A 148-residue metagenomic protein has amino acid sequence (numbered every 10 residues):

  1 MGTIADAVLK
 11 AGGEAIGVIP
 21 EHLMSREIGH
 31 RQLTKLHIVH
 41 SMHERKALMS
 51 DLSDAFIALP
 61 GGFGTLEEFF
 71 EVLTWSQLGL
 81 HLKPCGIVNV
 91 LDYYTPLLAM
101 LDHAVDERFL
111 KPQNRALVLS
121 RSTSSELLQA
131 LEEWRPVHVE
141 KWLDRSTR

Functional and structural regions predicted by a protein language model:
M1-L52, V90-S125, Q129-A130, W134-R148: A cross-family phosphate/adenosyl-ligand binding-site feature
M1-T3, G64-E71: Short glycine/serine/threonine-rich phosphate/pyrophosphate-binding segments that cradle anionic phosphate groups
G12, G79-L82: Glycine-centered short loops/turns at secondary-structure junctions
E21-L23, G61-G64: Short glycine-rich anion-binding loops that position phosphate/pyrophosphate groups of nucleotides and phosphorylated
K35, S76-L80: Gly/Ser-rich helix-loop-strand patches that form or flank binding pockets for ribonucleotide-derived cofactors
D54, H81-K83, A116: Short glycine-/polar-rich loops that comprise or flank the Walker A/P-loop and associated switch/sensor motifs
G86: Conserved beta-strand/loop subsegment of P-loop NTPase cores
